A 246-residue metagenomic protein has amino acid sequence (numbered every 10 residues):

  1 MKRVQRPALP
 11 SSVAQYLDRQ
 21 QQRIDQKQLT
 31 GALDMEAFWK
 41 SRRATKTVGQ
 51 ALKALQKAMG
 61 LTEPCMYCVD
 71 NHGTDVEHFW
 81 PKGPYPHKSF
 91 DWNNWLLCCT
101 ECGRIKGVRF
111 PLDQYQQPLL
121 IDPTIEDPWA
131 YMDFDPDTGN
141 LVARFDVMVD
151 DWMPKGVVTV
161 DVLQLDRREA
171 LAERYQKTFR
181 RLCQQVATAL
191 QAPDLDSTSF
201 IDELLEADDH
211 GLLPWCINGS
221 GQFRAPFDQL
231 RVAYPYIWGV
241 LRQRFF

Functional and structural regions predicted by a protein language model:
M1-R43, A233-F246: General N-terminal leader/first-domain-start detector
Q15-Q20, W95-L96, C102-I105, N218 (+2 more regions): Short N-terminal secondary-structure initiator segments
Q21-P64, P86-S89: Short, charged surface segments at domain edges that flank catalytic/cofactor-binding sites
A51-D75, C99-C102: Short cysteine-rich loop/turn motifs with clustered Cys
M66-L97, K106-P123: Histidine-centered nuclease catalytic patch
P86, G103-D194: Domain-level detector of nuclease and nuclease-like folds in predominantly extracellular/periplasmic contexts
V157-F246: C-terminal, charged low-complexity interaction regions
